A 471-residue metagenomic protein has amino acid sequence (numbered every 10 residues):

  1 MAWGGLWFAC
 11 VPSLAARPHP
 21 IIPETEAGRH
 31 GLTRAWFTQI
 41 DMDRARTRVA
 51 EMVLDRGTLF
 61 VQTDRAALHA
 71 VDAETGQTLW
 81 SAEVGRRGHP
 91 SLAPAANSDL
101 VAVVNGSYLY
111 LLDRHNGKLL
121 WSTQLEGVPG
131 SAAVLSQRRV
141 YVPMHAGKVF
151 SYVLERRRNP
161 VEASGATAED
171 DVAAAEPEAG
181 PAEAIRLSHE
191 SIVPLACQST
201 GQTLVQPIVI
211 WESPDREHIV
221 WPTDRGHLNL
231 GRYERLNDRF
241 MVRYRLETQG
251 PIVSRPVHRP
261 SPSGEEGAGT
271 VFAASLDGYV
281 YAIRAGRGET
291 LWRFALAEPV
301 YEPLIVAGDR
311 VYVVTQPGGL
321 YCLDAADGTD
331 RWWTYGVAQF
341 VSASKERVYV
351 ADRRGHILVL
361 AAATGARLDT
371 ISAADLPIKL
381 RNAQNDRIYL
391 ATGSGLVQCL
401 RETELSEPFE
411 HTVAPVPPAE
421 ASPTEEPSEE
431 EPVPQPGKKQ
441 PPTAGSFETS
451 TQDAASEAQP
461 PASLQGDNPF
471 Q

Functional and structural regions predicted by a protein language model:
M1-P12: Bacterial N-terminal signal peptides
L14-F37, N159-V161, E169-L187, G231-R235: Blade/loop signatures of beta-propeller domains
R17-P18, R44-A67, G85-Y110, T123 (+7 more regions): Repeat-blade elements of multi-bladed beta-propeller folds
I21-T47, Q77, L187-C197, P469: A short helix->beta-strand "capping" segment at the edge of beta-propeller domains
W36-M42, Q77-E83, K118-T123, S191-Q198 (+4 more regions): A short beta-strand motif characteristic of beta-propeller blades
D72-T75, D113-N116, L154-R157, Y233-N237 (+4 more regions): Short loop/turn segments that connect beta-strands within beta-propeller blades
Y152-A166, R232-D238, L400-T412: Short loop/turn segments immediately following beta-strands, especially the blade-tip and inter-blade linker loops
K438-Q471: Long, low-complexity, intrinsically disordered segments
